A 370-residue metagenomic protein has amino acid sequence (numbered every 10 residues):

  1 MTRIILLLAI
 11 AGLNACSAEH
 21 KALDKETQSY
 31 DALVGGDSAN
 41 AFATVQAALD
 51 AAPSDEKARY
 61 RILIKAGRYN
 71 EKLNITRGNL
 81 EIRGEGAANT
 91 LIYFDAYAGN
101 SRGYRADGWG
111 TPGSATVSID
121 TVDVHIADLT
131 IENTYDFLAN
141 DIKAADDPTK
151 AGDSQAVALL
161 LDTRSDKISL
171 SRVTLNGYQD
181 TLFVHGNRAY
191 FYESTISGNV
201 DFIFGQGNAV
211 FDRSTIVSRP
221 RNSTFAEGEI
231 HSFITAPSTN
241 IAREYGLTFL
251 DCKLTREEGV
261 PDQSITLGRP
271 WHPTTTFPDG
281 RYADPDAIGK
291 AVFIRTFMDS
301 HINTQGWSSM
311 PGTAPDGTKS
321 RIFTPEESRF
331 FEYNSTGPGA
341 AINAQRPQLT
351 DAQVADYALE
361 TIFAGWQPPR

Functional and structural regions predicted by a protein language model:
M1-L7: Sec-dependent signal peptide recognition, specifically the positively charged N-region followed immediately by
L13-A15: C-terminal motif of bacterial Sec signal peptides marking the signal peptidase cleavage site
S17-E19: Bacterial signal peptide processing site
A22-R370: Sequence-level preference for short, compositionally simple segments enriched in small aliphatic or small polar residues
